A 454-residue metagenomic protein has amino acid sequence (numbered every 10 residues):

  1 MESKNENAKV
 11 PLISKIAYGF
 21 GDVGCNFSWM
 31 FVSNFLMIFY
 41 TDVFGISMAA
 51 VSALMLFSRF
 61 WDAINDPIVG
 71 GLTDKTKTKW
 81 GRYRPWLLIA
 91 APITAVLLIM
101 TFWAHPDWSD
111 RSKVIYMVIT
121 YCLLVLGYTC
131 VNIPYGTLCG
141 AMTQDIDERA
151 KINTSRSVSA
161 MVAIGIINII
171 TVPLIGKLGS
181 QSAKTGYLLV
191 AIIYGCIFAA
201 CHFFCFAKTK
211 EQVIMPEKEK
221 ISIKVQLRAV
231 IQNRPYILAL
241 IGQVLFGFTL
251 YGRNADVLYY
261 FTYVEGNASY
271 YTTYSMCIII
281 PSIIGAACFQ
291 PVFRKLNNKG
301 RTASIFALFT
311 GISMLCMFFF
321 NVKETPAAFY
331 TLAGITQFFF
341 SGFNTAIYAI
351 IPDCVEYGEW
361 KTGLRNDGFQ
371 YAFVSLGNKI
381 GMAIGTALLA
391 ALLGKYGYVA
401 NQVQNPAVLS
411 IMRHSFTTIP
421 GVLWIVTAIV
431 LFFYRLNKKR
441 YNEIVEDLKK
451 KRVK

Functional and structural regions predicted by a protein language model:
E2-K454: Membrane-embedded alpha-helical bundles of multi-pass transporters/translocases, especially carrier/permease families
